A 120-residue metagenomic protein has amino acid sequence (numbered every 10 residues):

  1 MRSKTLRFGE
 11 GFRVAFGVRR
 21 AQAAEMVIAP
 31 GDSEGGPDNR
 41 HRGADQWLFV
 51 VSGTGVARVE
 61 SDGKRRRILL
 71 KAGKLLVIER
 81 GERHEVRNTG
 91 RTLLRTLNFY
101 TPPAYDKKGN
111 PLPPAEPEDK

Functional and structural regions predicted by a protein language model:
M1-P30, E34-D38, I68, A72 (+1 more regions): A short, N-terminal "cap"/entry segment at the start of jelly-roll beta-barrel domains of the cupin/DSBH fold
S3, R7, R87-K120: Double-stranded beta-helix
R20, D62, R91-T92: Short strand-connecting beta-turns/loops that link adjacent beta-strands
R20-A21, A29-E34, S52-V56, P102-D106: Short, charged/polar surface micro-motifs in flexible loops or helix N-caps
V27-I28, R40-A57, F99: Short, conserved beta-strand element in jelly-roll/cupin
G36-P37, A57-R58, I78, R83-G90 (+1 more regions): Short beta-strand His + acidic residue motifs that chelate non-heme Fe in jelly-roll/DSBH and cupin folds
G43, V50, K71, E79-G81 (+1 more regions): A short, compositionally biased micro-patch
D62-R80: Short acidic-glycine-tyrosine-enriched beta hairpin
